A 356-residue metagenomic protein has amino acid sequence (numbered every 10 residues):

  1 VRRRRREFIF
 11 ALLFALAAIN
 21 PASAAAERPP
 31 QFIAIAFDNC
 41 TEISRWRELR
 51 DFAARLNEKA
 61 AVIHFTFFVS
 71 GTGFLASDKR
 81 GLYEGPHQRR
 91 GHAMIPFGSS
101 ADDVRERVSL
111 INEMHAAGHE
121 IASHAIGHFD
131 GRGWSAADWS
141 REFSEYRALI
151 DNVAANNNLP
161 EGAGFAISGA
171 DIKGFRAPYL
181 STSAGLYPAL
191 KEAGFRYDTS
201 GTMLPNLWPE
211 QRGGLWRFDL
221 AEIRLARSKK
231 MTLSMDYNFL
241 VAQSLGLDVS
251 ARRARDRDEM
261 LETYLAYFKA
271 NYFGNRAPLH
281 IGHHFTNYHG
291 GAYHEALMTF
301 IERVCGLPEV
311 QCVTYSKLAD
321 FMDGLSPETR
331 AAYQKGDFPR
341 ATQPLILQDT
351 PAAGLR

Functional and structural regions predicted by a protein language model:
V1-I9: Bacterial N-terminal signal peptides that target proteins for export
I9-A18: Bacterial N-terminal signal peptides
P21-A24: Sec/Tat signal peptide C-region and signal peptidase I cleavage site
A26-E120, G127-D130, N156-P188, M203-P205 (+4 more regions): Active-site beta->alpha N-cap acidic-glycine motif
N57-A60, F65-T66, Y197-P209, E262-R356: C-terminal domain-boundary segment and adjacent tail
D78-R80, R132-R141: Metal-dependent catalytic neighborhoods of phosphoester/phosphodiester hydrolases
P86-H87, A93-M94, G98-S99, L159-N275 (+2 more regions): Active-site-adjacent pocket scaffolds in enzyme catalytic domains
W139-V153: An active-site-proximal "capping" alpha-helix that borders the catalytic cofactor pocket
